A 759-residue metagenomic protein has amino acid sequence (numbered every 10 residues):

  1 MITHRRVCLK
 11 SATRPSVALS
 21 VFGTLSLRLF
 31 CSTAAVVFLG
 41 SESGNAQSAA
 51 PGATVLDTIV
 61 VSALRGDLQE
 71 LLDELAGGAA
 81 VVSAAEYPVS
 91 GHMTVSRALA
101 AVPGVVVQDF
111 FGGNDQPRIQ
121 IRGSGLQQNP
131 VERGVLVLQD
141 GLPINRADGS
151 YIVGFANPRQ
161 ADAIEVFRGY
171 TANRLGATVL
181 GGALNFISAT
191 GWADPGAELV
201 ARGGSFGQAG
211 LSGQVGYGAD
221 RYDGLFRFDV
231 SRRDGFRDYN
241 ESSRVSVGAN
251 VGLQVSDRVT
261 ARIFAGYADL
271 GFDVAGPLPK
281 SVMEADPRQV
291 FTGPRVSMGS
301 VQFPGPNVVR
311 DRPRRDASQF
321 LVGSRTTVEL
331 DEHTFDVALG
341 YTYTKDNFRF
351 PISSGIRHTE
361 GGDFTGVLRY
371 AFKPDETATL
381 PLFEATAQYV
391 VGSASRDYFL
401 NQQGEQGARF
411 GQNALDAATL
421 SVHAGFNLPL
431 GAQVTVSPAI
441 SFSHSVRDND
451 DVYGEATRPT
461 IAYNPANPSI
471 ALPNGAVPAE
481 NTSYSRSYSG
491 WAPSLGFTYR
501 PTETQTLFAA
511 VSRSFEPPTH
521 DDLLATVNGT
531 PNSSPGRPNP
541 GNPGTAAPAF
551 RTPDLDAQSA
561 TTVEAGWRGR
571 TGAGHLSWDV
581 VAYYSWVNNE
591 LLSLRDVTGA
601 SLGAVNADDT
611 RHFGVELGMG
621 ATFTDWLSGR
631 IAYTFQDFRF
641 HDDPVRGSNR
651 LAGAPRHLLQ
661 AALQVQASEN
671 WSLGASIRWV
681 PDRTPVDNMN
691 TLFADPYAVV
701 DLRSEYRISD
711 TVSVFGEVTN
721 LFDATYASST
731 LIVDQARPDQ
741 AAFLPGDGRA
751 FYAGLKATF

Functional and structural regions predicted by a protein language model:
H4, F515, W679-V686, E705-F759: C-terminal beta-signal and adjacent terminal beta-strands/loops of Gram-negative outer-membrane beta-barrel proteins
D57-S90, Q116-Q120, V135: N-terminal periplasmic "start-of-domain" segments of outer-membrane beta-barrel proteins
S96-L142: Extracytoplasmic beta-strand/coil segments of soluble accessory domains associated with Gram-negative outer-membrane
L126, V135, L142-G169: Short acidic/polar hinge/loop motifs at secondary-structure boundaries that mediate gating or recognition
G196, G203-R232, R237-A285, R312-T334 (+6 more regions): Transmembrane beta-barrel wall of Gram-negative outer-membrane proteins
R221-Y222, D336-G340, D346-N347, R500 (+6 more regions): Membrane-embedded beta-barrel scaffold of Gram-negative outer-membrane proteins
A275-V308, D397-F410, R447-S485, D521-P553 (+5 more regions): Solvent-exposed loop segments that connect transmembrane elements
Y370-A371, A432, V436, H444 (+4 more regions): Gram-negative outer-membrane beta-barrel transporters
